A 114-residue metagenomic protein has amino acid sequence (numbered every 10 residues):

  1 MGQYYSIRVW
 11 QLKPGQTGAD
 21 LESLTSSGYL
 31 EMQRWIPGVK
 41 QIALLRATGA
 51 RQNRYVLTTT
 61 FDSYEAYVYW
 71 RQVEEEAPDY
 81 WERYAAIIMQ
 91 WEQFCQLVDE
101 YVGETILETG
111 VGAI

Functional and structural regions predicted by a protein language model:
G2-Q11: Active-site-flanking beta-strand signature of metal-NTP-handling nucleotidyl enzymes and homologous cyclase-like
Y4, N53-R54: Glycine-rich acetyl-CoA-binding "A-motif" of GNAT/NAT acetyltransferases
Q11-T25: Short, surface-exposed ligand-recognition loops at beta-strand->loop->(often short) alpha-helix junctions that present
S27-Q41, T60-V102, I114: An amphipathic, aromatic/His-enriched active-site/gating alpha helix that lines ligand/cofactor pockets
L45-Q52: A short beta-turn/loop motif at secondary-structure boundaries
E104-E108: Long, acidic serine/threonine- and proline-rich intrinsically disordered regions
T109-A113: Conserved "boundary/linchpin" sites in short secondary-structure elements
